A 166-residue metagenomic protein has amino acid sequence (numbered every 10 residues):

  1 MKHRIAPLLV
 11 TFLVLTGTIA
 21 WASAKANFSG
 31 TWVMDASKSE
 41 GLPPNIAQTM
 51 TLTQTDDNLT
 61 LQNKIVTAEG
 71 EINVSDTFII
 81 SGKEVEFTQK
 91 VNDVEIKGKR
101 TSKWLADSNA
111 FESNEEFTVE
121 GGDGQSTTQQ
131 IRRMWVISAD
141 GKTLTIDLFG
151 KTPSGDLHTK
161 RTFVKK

Functional and structural regions predicted by a protein language model:
M1-L9: Bacterial N-terminal signal peptides that target proteins for export
H3, G17-W21: Short, intrinsically disordered, low-complexity terminal segments
L9-T18: Bacterial N-terminal signal peptides
A22-K166: Hydrophobic small-molecule pocket/channel-lining residues, especially in calycin-type beta-barrels
